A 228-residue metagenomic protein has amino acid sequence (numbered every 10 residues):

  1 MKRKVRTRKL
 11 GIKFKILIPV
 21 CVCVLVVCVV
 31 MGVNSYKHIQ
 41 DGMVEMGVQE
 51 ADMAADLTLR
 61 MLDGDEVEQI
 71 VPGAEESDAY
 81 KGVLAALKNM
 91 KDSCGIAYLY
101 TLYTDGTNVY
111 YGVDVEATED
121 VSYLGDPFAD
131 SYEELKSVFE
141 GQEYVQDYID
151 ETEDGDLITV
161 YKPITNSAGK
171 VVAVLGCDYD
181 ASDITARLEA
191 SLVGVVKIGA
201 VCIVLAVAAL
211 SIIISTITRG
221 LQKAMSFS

Functional and structural regions predicted by a protein language model:
R8-K37, V204, I212: Extreme N-terminal signal-anchor transmembrane helix of membrane signaling/transducer proteins, especially in bacteria
C21, M31, S35-E68, G82 (+2 more regions): Membrane-proximal extracytoplasmic alpha-helices
G32-H38, G194-R219: Cytosolic-side ends of inner-membrane transmembrane helices, especially those that anchor bacterial signal-transduction
K88-V109: Short N-terminal helix-loop-first-beta-strand/juxtamembrane motif that initiates sensory/input modules
V115-D150: Extracytoplasmic/periplasmic sensor domains and loops in membrane signaling proteins
Y144, D154-P163: A short beta-strand signature within small-molecule sensing/ligand-binding domains used in signal transduction
D154, T165-S167, G176-V193: Helix-start (N-cap) segments at beta->loop->alpha junctions that couple sensory/regulatory domains to adjoining helices
A186-V193, S215-F227: Polar/charged heptad-repeat coiled-coil helices used as signal-transmission/dimerization stalks
